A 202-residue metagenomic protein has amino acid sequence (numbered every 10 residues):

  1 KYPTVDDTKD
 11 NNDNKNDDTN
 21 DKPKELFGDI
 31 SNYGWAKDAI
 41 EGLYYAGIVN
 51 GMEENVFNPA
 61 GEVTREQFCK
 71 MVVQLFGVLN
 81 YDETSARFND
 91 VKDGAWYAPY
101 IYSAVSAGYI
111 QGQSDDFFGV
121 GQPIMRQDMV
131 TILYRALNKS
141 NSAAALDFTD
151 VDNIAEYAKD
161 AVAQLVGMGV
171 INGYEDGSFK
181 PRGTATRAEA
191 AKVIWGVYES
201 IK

Functional and structural regions predicted by a protein language model:
K1-K37, N50-P99, S106-Q127, L133-K159 (+2 more regions): Feature responds to low-complexity, polar/acidic, surface-exposed segments characteristic of secreted/exported proteins
I40-L43, A104: Extracellular/surface recognition and adhesion modules
V162: Catalytic cores of secreted/periplasmic or lumenal enzymes
